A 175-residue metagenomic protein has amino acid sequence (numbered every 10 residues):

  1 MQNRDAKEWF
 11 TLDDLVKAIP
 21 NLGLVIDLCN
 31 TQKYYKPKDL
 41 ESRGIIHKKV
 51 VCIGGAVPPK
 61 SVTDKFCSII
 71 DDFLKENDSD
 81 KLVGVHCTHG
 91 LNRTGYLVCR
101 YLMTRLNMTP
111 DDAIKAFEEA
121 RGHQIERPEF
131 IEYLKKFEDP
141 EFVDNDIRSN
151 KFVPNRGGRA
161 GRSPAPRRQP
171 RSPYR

Functional and structural regions predicted by a protein language model:
M1-G84, T104-F142: Cysteine-based protein phosphatase catalytic domain of the PTP/DSP
K81-C99: A phosphate-binding catalytic loop at a beta-strand-loop-alpha-helix junction that coordinates phosphoryl groups
I147-R175: Intrinsically disordered, low-complexity arginine-rich tails of RNA-binding/processing proteins
